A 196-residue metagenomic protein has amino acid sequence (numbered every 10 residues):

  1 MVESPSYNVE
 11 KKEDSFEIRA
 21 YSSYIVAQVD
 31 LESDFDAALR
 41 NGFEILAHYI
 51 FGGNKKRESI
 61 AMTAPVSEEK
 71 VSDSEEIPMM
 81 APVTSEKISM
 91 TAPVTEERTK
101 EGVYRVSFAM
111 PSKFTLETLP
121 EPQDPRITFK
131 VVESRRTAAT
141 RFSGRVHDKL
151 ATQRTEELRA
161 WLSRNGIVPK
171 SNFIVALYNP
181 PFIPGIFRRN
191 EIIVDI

Functional and structural regions predicted by a protein language model:
M1-I196: A solvent-exposed interaction/effector surface
